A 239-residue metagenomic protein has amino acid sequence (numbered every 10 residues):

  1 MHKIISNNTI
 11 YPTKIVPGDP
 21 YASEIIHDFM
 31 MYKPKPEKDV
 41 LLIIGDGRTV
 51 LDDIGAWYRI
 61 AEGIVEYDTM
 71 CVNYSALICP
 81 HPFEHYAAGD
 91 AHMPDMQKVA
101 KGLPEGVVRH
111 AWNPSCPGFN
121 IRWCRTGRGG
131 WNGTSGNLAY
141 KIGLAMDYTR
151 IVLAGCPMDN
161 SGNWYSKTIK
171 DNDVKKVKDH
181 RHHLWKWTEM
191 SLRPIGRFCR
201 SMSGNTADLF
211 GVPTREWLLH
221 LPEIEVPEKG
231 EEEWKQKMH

Functional and structural regions predicted by a protein language model:
M1-H239: Metal-ion/cofactor- or nucleotide/acyl-coenzyme-handling active-site neighborhoods
